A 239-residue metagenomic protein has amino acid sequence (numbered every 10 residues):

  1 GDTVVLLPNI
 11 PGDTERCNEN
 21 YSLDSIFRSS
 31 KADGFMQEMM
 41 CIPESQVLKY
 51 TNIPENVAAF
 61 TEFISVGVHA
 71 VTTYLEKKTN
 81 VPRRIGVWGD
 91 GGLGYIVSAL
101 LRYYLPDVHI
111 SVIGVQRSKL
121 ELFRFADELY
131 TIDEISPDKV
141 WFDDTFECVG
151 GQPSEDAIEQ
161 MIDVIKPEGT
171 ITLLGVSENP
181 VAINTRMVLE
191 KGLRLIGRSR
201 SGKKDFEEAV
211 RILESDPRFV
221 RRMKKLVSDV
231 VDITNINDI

Functional and structural regions predicted by a protein language model:
G1-V47: Glycine-rich phosphate/adenylate-binding loop and adjacent beta-alpha elements of nucleotide- or dinucleotide-binding
S45-E55, G192: Glycine/charged-rich beta-loop-alpha catalytic/anionic-binding loops adjacent to active sites
I53-E134: Mid-domain Rossmann-like dinucleotide-binding core that forms the NAD(H)/NADP(H) cofactor-binding site
E76-R83, Y104-V108, L120, R124-L193: Glycine-rich cofactor phosphate-binding loops and adjacent beta1-alpha1 units of small-molecule cofactor enzyme domains
E159, K203-I239: C-terminal hydrophobic helical "lid"/dimerization subdomain of Rossmann-like NAD(P)H-dependent oxidoreductases
L195-I196, I212: Rossmann-like dinucleotide-binding domain for NAD(H)/NADP(H)
